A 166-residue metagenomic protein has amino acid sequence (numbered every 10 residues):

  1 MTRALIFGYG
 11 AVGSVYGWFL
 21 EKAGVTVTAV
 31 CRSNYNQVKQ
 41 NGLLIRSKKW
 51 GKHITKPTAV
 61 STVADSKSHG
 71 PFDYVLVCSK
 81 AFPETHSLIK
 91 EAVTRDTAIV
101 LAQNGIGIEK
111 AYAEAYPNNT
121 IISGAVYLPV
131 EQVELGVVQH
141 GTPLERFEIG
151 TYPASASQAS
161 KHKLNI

Functional and structural regions predicted by a protein language model:
M1-K48: NAD(P)+-binding Rossmann beta1-loop-alpha1 motif at the extreme N-terminus of oxidoreductases
A11, N34, I106-G107, A154: Short, glycine/serine-rich, charged loops/turns that create anion-binding and catalytic segments at active sites
A29, A59-T62, I149: Generic preference for hydrophobic
Y35-K39, E109-K110, S157-A159: Short, charged/polar "capping" segments at the starts of alpha-helices and the immediately preceding loops
K48-K56, Y152: Active-site-adjacent segment of FAD-dependent monooxygenases/related oxidoreductases
H53-H140: Rossmann-like NAD(P)(H) cofactor-binding subdomain of soluble oxidoreductases
G136-N165: Short beta-strand and adjoining strand-loop segment in the mid-core of the Rossmann-like NAD(P)-dependent dehydrogenase
